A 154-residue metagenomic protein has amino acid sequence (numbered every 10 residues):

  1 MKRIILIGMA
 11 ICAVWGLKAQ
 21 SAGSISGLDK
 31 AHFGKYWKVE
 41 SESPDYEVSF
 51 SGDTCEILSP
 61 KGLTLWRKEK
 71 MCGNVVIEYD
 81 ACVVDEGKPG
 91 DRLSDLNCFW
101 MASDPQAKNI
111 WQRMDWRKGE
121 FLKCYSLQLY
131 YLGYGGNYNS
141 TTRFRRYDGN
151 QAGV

Functional and structural regions predicted by a protein language model:
M1-S21: Bacterial Sec-dependent N-terminal signal peptides
G8, D29-A31, D104, N109: Intrinsically disordered, low-complexity regions enriched in Ser/Pro/Gly/Gln/His and often acidic
I11, A22, A31, E40 (+4 more regions): A generic structural signal for short, solvent-exposed coil/turn residues that cap or connect secondary-structure
Q20-S43, K68: Extracellular carbohydrate-recognition regions
D45-L63: Short carbohydrate-recognition loop motifs
S59-Q151: Secretory/extracellular carbohydrate-interaction modules and structurally similar beta-sandwich "look-alikes"
